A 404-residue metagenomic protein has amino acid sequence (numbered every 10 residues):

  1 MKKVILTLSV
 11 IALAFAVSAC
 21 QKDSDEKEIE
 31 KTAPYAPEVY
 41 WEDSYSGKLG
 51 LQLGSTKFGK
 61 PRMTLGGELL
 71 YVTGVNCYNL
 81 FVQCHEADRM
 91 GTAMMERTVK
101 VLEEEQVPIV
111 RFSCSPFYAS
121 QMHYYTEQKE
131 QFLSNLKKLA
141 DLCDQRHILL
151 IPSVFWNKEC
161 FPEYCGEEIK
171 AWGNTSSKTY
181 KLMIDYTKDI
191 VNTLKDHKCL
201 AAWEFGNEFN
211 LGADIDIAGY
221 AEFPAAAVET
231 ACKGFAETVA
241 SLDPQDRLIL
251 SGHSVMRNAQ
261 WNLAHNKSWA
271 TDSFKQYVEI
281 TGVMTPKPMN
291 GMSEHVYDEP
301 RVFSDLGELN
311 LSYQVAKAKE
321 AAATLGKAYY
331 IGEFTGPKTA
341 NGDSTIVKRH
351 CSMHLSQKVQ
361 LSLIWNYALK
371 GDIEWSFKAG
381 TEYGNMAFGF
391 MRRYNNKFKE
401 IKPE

Functional and structural regions predicted by a protein language model:
M1-S18: Sec-dependent bacterial lipoprotein signal peptides
K2-K3, K22, A240, K327: A general lysine-centric signal
L13, V17-E38: Bacterial Sec-dependent N-terminal signal peptides
K31, F334-T335: Short, local alpha-helical segments
Y35, V39-F303, L309, T324-L325 (+2 more regions): Active-site mouth of glycoside hydrolases
Y313-K319, K348-R349: A short, acidic, amphipathic alpha-helical segment used as a generic capping/interface helix at domain edges
Y329-E333: Active-site neighborhood of phospho(di)ester-bond hydrolases with catalytic His/Asp-centered motifs
K402-E404: Short, solvent-exposed mixed-charge patches
